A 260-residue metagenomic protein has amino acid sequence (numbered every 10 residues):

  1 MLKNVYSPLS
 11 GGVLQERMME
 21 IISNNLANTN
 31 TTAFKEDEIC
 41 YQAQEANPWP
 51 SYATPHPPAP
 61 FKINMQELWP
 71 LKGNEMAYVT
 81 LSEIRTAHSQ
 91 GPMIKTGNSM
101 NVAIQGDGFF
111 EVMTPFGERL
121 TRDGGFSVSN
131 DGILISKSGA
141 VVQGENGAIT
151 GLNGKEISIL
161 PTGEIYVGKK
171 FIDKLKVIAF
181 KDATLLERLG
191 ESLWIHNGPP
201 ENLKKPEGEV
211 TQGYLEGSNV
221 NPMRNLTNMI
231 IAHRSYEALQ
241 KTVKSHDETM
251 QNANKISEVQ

Functional and structural regions predicted by a protein language model:
M1-Q260: Amphipathic alpha-helical polymerization modules
